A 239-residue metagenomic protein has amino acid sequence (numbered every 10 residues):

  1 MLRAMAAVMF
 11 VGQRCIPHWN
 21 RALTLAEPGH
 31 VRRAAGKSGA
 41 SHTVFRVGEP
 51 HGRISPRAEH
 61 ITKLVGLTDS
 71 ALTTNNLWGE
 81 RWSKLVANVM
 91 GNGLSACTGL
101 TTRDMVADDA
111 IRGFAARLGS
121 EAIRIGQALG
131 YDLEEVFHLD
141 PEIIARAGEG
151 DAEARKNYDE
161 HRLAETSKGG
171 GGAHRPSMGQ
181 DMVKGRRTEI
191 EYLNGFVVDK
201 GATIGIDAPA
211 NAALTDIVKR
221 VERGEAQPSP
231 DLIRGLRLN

Functional and structural regions predicted by a protein language model:
M1-K84, V89-M90, S95: Rossmann-fold dinucleotide-binding core
R33-A35, G48, G52, M105 (+4 more regions): Charge-dense, low-complexity intrinsically disordered segments
G39-H42, L72, L100-T102, R155-Y158 (+1 more regions): A short alpha-helix capping/helix-coil boundary motif
I54-R57, A107, I111, R186 (+1 more regions): Residue-level recognition of alpha-helical structural elements
G66, T98, Q127: Hydrophobic/aromatic-lined pockets within catalytic cores
A71-T74, C97, D104, L129-E135: Short, structured loop/turn "capping" segments at alpha-beta junctions
W78-T102, V106, A110-R124: Active-site-proximal catalytic alpha-helix in oxidoreductases
A116-N239: NAD(P)-dependent Rossmann-like dehydrogenase/reductase catalytic/cofactor-binding core
